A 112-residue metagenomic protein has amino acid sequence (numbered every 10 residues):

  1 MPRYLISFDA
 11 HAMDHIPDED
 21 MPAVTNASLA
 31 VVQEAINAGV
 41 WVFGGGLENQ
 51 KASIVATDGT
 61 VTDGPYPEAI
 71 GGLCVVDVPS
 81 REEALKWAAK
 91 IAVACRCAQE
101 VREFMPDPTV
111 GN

Functional and structural regions predicted by a protein language model:
M1-N112: Conserved, structured core segments of small domains
